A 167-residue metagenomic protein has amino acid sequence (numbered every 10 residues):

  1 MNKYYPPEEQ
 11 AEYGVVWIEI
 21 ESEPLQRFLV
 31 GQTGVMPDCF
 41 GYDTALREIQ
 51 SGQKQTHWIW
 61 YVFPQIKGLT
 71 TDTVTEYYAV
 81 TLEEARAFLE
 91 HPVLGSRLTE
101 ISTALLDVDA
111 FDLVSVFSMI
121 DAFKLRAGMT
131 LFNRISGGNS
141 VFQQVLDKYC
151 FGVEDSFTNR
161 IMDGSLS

Functional and structural regions predicted by a protein language model:
Y4-F123: Conserved, aromatic- and glycine-enriched, well-ordered alpha/beta core segments that occur as contiguous structural
T99-S167: A charged, amphipathic interaction segment
